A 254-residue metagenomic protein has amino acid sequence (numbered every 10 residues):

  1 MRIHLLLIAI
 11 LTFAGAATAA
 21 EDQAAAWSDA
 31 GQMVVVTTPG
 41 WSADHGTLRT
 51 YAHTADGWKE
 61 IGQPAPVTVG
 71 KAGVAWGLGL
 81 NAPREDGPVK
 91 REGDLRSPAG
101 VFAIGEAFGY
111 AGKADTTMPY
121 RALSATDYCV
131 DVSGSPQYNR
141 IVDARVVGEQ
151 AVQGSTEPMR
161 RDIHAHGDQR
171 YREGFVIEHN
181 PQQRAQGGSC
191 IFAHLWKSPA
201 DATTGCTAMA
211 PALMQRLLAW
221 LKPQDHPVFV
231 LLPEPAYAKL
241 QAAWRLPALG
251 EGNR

Functional and structural regions predicted by a protein language model:
H4-A14: Bacterial N-terminal signal peptides
G15-A19: Short, intrinsically disordered, charge-balanced linker/junction segments flanking boundaries in proteins
A20-T204, A212-R254: Cell wall/extracellular polymer interaction/catalysis modules
M209: A conserved hydrophobic position in a structured secondary element of the catalytic/binding core that shapes
